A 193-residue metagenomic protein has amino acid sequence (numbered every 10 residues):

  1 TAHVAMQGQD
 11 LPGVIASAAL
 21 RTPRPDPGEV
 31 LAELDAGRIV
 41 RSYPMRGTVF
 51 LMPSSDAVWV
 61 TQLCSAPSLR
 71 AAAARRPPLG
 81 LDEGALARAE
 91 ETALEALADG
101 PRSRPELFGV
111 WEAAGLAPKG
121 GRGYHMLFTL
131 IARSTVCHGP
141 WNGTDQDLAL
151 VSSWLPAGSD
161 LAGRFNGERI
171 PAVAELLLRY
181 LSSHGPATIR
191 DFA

Functional and structural regions predicted by a protein language model:
T1-K119: Phosphate-backbone binding and catalysis cores of DNA-processing enzymes
G120-A193: Loop-centered beta-sheet repeat module
